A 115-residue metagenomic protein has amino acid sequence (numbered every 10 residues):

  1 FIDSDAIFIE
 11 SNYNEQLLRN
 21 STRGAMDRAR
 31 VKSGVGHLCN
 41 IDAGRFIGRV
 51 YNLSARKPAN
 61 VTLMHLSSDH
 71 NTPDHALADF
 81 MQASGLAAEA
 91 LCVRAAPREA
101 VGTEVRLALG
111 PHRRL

Functional and structural regions predicted by a protein language model:
F1-D3, E99-A100, E104-L115: Core dinuclear metal-dependent hydrolase active-site scaffold
I2-A95: Cap/insert and terminal regions of metallo-dependent hydrolase folds
